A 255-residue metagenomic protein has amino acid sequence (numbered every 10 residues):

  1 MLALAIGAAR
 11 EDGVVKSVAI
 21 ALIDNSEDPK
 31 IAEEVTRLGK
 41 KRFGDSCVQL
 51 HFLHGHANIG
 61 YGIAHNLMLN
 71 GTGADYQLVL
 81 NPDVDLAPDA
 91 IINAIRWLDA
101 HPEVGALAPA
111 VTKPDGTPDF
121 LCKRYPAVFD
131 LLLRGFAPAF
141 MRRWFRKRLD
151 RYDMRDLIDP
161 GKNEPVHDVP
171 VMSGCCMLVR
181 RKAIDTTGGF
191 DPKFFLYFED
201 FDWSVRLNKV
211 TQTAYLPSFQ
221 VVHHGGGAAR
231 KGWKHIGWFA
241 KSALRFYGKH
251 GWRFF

Functional and structural regions predicted by a protein language model:
A5-H54: Acidic donor-binding segment of Leloir-type glycosyltransferases
H54-T72: Glycine-rich, basic loop-to-helix element that forms the pyrophosphate-binding segment of sugar-nucleotide handling
Q77: Short aromatic/hydrophobic "clamp" motif used to bind/position activated sugar donors
N81-D85: The conserved acidic donor/metal-binding loop of glycosyltransferases
A87-L121: Conserved donor NDP-sugar-binding/catalytic core segment of glycosyltransferases
P126-V169: Short, flexible, basic/aromatic active-site loop/helix in glycosyltransferases
G161-G188, P192-Q220: A short, conserved alpha-helix in the catalytic core of glycosyltransferases
F198-F255: Active-site-adjacent helix/loop segment of glycosyltransferases that harbors family-specific signature motifs
